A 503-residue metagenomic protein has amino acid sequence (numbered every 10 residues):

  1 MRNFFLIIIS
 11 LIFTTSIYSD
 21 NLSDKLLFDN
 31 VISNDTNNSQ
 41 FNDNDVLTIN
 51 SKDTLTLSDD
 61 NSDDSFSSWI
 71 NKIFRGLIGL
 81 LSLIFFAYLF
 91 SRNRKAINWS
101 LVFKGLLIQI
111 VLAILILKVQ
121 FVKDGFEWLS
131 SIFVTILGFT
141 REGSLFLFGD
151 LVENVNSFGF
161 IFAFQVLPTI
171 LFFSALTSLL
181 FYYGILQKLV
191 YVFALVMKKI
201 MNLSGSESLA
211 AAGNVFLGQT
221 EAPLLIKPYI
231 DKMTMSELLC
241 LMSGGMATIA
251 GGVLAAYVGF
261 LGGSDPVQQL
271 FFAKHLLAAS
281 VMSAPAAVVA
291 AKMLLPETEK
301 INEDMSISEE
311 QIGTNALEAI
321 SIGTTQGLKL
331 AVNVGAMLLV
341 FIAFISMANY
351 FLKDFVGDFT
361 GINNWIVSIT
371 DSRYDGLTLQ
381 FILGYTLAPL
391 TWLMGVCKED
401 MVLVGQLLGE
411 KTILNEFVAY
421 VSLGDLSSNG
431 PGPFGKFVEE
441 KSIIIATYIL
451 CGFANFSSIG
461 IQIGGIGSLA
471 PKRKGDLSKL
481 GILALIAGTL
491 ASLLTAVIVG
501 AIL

Functional and structural regions predicted by a protein language model:
L11-F13, G79-F90, G105-L117, I170-L179 (+6 more regions): Hydrophobic core segments of alpha-helical transmembrane domains in multi-pass membrane transport and ion-translocation
D20-T36, F41, V46-A163, E318-S321 (+3 more regions): N-terminal alpha-helical transmembrane segments of multi-pass membrane transport and channel/translocase proteins
D60-S65, V152-T177, Q406, P431-F437 (+1 more regions): Individual transmembrane alpha-helix segments
G79, V122, G184-L186, S306-I322 (+1 more regions): Short, membrane-interfacial amphipathic segments enriched in basic
F139-R141, F146-L203: Hydrophobic alpha-helical hairpins/lids featuring a short glycine-rich hinge
I200-L261, A316, I320, G405-I486 (+2 more regions): Alpha-helical membrane segments and immediately flanking helix-loop junctions that form or couple to the substrate/ion
V281-L330: Long, contiguous bundles of hydrophobic transmembrane helices that form the permeation core of multi-pass
L328-S428: Transmembrane helical segments that form the transport core of multi-pass membrane transport proteins
